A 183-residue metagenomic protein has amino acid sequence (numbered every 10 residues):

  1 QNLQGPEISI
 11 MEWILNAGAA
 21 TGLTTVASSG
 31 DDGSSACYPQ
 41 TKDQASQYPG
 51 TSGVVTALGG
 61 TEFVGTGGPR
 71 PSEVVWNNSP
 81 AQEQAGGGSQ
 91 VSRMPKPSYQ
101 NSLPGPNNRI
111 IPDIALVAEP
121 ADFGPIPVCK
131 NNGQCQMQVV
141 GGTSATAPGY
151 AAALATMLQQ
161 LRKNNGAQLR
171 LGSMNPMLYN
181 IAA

Functional and structural regions predicted by a protein language model:
Q1-A183: Extracellular protease catalytic domains of secreted zymogens
